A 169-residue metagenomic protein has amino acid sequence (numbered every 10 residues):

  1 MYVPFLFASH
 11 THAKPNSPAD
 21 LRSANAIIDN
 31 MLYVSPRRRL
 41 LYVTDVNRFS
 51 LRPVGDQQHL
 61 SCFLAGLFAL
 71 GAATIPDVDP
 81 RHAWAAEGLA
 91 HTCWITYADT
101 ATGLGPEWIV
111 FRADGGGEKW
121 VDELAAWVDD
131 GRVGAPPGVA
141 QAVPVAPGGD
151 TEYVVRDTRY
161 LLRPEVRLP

Functional and structural regions predicted by a protein language model:
M1-P169: Glycan-recognition and catalytic cores of secretory/periplasmic carbohydrate-active enzymes
